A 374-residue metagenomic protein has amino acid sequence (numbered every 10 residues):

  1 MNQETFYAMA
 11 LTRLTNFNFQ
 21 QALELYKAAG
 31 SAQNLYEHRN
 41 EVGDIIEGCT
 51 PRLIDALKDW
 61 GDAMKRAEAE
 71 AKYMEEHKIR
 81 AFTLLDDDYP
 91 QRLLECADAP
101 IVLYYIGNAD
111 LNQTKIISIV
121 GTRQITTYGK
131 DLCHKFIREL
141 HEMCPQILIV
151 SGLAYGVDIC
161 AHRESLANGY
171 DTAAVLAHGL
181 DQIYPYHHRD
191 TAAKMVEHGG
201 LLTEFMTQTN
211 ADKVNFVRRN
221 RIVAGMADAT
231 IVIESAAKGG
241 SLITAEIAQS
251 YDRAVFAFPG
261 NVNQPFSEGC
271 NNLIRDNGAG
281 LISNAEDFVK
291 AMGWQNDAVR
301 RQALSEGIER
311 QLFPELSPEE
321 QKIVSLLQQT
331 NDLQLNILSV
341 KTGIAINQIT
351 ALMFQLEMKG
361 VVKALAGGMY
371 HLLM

Functional and structural regions predicted by a protein language model:
M1-E142: Short, positively charged patches
N2, T83-M374: Glycine-biased, small-residue-rich flexible motifs in mid-sequence functional cores and linkers
